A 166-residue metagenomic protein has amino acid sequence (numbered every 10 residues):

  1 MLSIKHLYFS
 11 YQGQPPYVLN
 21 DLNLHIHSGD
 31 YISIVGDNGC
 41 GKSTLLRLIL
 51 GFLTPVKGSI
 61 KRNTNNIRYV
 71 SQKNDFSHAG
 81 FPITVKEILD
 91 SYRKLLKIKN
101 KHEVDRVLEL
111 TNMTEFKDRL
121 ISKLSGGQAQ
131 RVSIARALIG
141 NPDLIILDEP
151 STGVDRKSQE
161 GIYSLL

Functional and structural regions predicted by a protein language model:
M1-D21, T54: A short, flexible loop at the N-terminus of ABC-type nucleotide-binding domains that lies
V35-D37: The feature captures the beta-strand-to-loop junction immediately N-terminal to the Walker
L50: Helix-to-loop junction immediately C-terminal to a conserved catalytic motif
K101-F116: Conserved ABC ATPase "signature" region
L120-L124, Q128: Conserved ABC ATPase signature
N141: Conserved catalytic motifs of ABC-family nucleotide-binding domains
I145-E149: Catalytic Walker B motif of ABC-type/P-loop ATPase nucleotide-binding domains
